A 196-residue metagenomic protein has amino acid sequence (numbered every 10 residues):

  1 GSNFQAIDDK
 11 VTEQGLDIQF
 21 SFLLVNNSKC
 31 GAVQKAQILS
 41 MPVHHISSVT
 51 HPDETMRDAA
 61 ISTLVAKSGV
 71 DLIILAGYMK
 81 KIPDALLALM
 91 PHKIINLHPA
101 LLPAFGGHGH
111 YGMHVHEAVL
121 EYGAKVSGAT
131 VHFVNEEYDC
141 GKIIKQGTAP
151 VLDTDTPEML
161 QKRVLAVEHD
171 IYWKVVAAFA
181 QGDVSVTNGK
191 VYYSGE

Functional and structural regions predicted by a protein language model:
G1-E196: One-carbon transfer enzymes
